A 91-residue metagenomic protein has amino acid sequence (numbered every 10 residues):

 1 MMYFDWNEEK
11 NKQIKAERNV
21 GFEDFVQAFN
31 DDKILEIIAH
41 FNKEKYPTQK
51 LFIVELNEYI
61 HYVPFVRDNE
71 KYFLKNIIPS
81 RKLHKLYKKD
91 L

Functional and structural regions predicted by a protein language model:
M1-L91: Ribonuclease/tRNase effector modules and their secretory precursors
